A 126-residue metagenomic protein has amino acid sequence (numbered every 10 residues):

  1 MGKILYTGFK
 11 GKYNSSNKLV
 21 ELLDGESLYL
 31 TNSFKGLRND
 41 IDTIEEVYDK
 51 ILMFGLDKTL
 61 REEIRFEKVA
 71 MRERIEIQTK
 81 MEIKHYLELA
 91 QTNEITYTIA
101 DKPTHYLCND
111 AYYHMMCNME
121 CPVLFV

Functional and structural regions predicted by a protein language model:
M1-Y106, M115-E120: N-terminal catalytic or cofactor-binding beta/alpha core of small enzyme domains
A111-Y112: Active-site-adjacent betaalpha module
V123-F125: C-terminal accessory segments enriched in acidic
